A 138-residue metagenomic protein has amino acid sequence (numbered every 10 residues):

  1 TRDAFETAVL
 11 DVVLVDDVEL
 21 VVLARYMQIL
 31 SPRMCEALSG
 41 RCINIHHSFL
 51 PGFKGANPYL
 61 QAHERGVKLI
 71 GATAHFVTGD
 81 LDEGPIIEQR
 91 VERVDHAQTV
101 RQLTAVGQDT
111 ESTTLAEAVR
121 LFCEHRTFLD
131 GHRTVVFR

Functional and structural regions predicted by a protein language model:
T1-R138: One-carbon transfer enzymes
